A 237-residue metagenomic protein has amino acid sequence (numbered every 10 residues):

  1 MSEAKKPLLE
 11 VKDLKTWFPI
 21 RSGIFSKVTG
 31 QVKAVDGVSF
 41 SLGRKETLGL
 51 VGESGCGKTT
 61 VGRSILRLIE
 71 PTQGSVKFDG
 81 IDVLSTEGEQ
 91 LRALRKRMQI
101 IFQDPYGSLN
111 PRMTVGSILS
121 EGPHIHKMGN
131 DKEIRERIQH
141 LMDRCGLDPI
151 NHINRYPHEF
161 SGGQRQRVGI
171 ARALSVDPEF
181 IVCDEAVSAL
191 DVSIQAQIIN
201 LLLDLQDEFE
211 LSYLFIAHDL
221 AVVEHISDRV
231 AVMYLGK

Functional and structural regions predicted by a protein language model:
F25-T29, V83-Q99, I125, D131: ABC ATPase NBD coupling module
E53, L190, I194-K237: P-loop NTP-binding/switch modules centered on Walker-like glycine-rich loops
L66: Helix-to-loop junction immediately C-terminal to a conserved catalytic motif
G74-D82: Conserved ABC transporter NBD signature motif
Y156-F160, Q164: Conserved ABC ATPase signature
I170, V182, I198: Hydrophobic anchor residue at the start of the ABC signature
S175-E179: A short, proline-enriched helix->beta-strand linker immediately N-terminal to the Walker B motif in ABC-type P-loop
